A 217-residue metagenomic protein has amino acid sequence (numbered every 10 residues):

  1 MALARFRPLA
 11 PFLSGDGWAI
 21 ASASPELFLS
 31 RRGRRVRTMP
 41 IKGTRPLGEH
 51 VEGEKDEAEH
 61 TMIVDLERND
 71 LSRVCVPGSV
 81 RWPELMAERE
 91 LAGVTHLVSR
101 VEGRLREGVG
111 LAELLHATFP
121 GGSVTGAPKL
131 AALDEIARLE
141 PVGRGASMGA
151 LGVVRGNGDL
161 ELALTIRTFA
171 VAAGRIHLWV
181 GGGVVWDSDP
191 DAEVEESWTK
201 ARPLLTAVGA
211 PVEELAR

Functional and structural regions predicted by a protein language model:
M1-R217: Extended alpha-helical targeting/anchoring segments, especially N-terminal organellar/secretory targeting helices
